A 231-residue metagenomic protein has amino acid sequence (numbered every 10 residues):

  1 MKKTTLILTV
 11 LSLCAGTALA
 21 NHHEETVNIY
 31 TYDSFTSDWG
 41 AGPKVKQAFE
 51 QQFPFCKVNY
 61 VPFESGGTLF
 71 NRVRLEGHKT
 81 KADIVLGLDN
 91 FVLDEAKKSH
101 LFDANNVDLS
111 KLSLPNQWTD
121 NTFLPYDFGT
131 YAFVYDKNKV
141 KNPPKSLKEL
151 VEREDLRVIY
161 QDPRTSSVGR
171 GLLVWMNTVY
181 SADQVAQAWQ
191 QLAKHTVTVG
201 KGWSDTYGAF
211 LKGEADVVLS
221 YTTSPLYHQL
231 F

Functional and structural regions predicted by a protein language model:
M1-V27: Short, low-complexity disordered leader/linker segments with a strong preference for bacterial N-terminal type II
N21-E95: Early extracytoplasmic/lumenal segment of secretory-pathway proteins
F55, E76-V85, L101, E154-R157 (+1 more regions): Alpha-to-beta junction loops
G66-F102, S110-W118, Y207, P225-L230: Pocket-flanking alpha-helical
T80-V85, D103-F133, L147-K148, I159-P163: A structural signal for short loop-to-beta-strand junctions that line the ligand-binding cleft of periplasmic/secreted
N90-H100, W118-K145, G169-N177: Periplasmic solute-binding protein
E149-V168, L173-T178: Short loop->beta-strand "edge-of-pocket" segments that line small-molecule binding or catalytic clefts across diverse
W175-F231: Ligand-binding pocket segment of bilobal, Venus flytrap-like solute-binding proteins
